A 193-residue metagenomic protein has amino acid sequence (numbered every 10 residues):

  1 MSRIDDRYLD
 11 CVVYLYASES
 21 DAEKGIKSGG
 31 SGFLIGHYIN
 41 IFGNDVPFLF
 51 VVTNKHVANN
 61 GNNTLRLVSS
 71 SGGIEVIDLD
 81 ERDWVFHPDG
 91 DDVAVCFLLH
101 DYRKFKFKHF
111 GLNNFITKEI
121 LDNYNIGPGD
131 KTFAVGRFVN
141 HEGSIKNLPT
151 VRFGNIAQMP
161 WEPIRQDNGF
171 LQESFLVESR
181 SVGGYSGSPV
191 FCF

Functional and structural regions predicted by a protein language model:
M1, Y16-K24: Short, surface-exposed loop/strand segments
S2-D6: Long protein-protein interaction modules used by eukaryotic assembly/scaffold proteins
L9-V12, E19, S28-G29, G43-V46 (+4 more regions): Serine endopeptidase catalytic core focused on the charge-relay Asp
G30-L34: C-terminal GPI-anchoring signal of eukaryotic secretory precursors
I35-H37, M159: Residue-level recognition of beta-strand microenvironments
T53: Cytochrome P450 catalytic-core helices
H56: Histidine-centered active-site/metal-ligand motif
